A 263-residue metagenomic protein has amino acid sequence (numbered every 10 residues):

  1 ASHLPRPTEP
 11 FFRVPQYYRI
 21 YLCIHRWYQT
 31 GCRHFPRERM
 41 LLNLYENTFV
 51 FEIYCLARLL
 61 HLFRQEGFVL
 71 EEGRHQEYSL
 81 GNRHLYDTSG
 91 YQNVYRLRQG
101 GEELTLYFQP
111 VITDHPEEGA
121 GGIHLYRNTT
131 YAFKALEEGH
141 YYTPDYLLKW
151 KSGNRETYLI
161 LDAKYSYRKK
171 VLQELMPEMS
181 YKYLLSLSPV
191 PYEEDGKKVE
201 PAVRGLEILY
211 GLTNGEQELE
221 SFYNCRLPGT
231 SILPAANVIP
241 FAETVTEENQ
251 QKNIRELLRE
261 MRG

Functional and structural regions predicted by a protein language model:
A1-Y45: Residue(s) in the substrate-gating loop at a strand-loop-helix junction that position the organic substrate next
R13-I20, C55, M176-M179, Q250: Alpha-helical structural motif
R13-Q16, L44, L59, G139 (+1 more regions): N-terminal, helix-rich and Lys/Arg-enriched segments in bacterial and organellar proteins
Y21-I24, Y28, L62-E66, W150: Generic structural signal for hydrophobic core residues of well-folded globular domains
Y45-E66: P-loop NTPase catalytic cores that bind/hydrolyze ATP
R64-G263: Catalytic core segments in nucleotide and nucleic-acid processing enzymes
